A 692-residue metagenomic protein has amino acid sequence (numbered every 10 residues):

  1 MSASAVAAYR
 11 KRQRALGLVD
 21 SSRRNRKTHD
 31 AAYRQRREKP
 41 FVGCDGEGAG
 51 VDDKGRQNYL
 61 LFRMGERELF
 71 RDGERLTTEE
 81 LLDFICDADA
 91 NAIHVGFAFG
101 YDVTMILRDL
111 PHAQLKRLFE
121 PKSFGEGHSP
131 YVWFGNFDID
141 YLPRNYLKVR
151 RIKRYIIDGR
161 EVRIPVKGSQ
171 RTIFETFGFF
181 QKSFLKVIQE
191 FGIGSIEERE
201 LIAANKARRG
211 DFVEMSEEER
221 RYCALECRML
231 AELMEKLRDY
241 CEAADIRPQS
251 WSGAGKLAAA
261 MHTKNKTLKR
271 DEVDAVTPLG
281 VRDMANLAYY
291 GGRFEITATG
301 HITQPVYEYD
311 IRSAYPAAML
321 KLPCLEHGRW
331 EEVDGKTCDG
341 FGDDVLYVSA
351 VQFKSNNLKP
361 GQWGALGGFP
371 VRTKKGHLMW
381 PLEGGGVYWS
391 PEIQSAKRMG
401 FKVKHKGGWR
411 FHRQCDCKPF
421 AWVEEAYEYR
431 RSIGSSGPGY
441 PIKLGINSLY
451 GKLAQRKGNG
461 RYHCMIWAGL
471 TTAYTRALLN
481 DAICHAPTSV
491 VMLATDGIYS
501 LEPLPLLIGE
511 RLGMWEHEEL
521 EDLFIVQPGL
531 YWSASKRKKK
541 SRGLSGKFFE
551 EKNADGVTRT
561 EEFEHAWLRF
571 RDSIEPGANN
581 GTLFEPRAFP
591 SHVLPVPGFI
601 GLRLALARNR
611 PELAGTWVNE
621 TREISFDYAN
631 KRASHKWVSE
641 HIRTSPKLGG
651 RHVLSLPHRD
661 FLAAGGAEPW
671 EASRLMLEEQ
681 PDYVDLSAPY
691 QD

Functional and structural regions predicted by a protein language model:
M1-F41: Contiguous alpha-helical segments
K39-G50, V306-Y309: Two-metal-ion RNase H-like nuclease active-site motif
E68-A207, L225, M229: Conserved DEDDh/DEDDy metal-dependent 3′-5′ exonuclease domain
A92-G100, V491-M492, I498-L501: Short glycine-rich phosphate-binding loop at a beta-alpha junction
V103-H112, F184-K186, R312-H327, E502-P505: Short active-site loop/helix that positions an aromatic residue
F184-T267, L479: Acidic, Mg2+-coordinating catalytic module of metal-dependent nucleases/exonucleases that use a two-metal-ion mechanism
R238-A298, L325, W330, K354-V491 (+1 more regions): C-terminal, non-catalytic extensions of nucleic-acid polymerases
E308, S489-A494: Short beta-strand
